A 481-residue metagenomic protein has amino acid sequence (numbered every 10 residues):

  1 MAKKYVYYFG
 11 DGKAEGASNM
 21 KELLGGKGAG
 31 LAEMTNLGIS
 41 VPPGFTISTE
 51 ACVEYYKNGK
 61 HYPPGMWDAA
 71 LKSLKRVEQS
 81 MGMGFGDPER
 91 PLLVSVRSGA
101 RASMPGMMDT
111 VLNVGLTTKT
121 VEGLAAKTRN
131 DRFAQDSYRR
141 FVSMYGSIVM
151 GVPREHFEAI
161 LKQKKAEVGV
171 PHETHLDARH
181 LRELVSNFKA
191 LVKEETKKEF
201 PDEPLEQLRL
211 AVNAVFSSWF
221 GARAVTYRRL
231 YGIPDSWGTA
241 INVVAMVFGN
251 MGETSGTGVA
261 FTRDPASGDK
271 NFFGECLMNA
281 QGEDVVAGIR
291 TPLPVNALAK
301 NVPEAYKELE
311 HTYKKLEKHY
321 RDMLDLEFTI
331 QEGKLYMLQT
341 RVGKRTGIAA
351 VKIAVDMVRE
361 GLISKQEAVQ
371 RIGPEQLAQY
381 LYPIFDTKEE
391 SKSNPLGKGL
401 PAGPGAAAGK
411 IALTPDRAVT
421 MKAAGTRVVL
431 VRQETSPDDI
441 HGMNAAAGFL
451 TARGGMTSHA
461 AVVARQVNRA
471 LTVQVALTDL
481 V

Functional and structural regions predicted by a protein language model:
M1-S393, T420, T426-V429, S436-H441 (+4 more regions): Nucleotide/phosphate-binding sheet-loop regions of phosphoryl- and nucleotidyl-transfer enzymes
K398-D438: Extended, non-globular alpha-helical segments
A452, Q474-A476: Generic beta-sheet signal
R469: Residues forming the flavin
T472-Q474, V481: Beta-strand/loop nucleic-acid-binding surfaces
